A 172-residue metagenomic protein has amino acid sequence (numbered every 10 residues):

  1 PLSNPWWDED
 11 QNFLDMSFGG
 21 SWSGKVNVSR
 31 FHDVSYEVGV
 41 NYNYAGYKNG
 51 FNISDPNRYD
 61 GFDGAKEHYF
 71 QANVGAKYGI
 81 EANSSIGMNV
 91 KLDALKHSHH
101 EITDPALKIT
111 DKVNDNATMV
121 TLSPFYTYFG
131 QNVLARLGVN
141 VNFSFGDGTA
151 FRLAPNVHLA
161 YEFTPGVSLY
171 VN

Functional and structural regions predicted by a protein language model:
L2-S29, K96-H99, P105, N142-S144 (+2 more regions): Outer-membrane beta-barrel translocator/channel fold
L2-W7, Y47-D63, S98-A117, D147-A154: Outer-membrane beta-barrel translocator domains and adjoining extracellular loop/strand segments of Gram-negative
N12-F18, G64-A72, N114-V120, T149-P155: Residues that define the transmembrane beta-barrel architecture of outer-membrane proteins
L14-M16, V28-V38, K66-F70, G75-I86: Hydrophobic, small-residue-rich alpha-helical packing segments that form membrane-like cores
G19-K25, N73-K77, S123-F125, N156-H158: Outer-membrane beta-barrel architecture
V26-H32, Y78-A82, Y128-N132, L153 (+1 more regions): Outer-membrane beta-barrel strand-turn architecture
V34-V38, I86-V90, A135-L137, L169-V171: Transmembrane beta-strands of outer-membrane beta-barrel proteins
V40-K48, L92-S98, Y128-N132, V139-F145: Transmembrane beta-strands of outer-membrane beta-barrel pores
